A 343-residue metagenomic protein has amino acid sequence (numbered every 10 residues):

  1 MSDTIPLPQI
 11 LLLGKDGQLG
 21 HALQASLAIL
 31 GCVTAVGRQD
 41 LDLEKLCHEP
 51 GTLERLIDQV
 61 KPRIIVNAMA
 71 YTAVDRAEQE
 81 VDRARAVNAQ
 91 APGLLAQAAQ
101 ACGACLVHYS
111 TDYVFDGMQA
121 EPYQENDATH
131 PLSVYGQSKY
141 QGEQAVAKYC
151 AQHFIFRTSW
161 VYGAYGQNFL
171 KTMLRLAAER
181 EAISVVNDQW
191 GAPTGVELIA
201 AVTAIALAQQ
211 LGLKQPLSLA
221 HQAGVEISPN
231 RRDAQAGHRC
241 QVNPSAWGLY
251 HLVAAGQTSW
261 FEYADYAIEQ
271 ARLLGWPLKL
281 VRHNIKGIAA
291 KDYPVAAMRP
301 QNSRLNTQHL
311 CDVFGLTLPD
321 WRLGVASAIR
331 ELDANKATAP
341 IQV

Functional and structural regions predicted by a protein language model:
S2, P8, W321-V343: Amphipathic terminal alpha-helices
L7-S26: N-terminal Rossmann NAD(P)H-binding glycine-rich loop of SDR-like oxidoreductase domains
P50-V87: NAD(P)H-binding glycine-rich loop region in Rossmannoid oxidoreductase-like domains and their noncatalytic homologs
Q79-V107: NAD(P)-cofactor binding segment of oxidoreductase domains
H130-F154: Active-site Tyr-X1-5-Lys
A147-A208: NAD(P)-dependent short-chain dehydrogenase/reductase
V202-T203, Q209-P294, P340-I341: Mid/C-terminal beta-alpha module of Rossmann-like enzyme folds, strongest in SDR-family dehydrogenases/epimerases
C240, L249, S259-D265, I288-A328: Conserved C-terminal active-site "lid" loop/helix of NAD(P)H-dependent oxidoreductases that clamps the redox cofactor
